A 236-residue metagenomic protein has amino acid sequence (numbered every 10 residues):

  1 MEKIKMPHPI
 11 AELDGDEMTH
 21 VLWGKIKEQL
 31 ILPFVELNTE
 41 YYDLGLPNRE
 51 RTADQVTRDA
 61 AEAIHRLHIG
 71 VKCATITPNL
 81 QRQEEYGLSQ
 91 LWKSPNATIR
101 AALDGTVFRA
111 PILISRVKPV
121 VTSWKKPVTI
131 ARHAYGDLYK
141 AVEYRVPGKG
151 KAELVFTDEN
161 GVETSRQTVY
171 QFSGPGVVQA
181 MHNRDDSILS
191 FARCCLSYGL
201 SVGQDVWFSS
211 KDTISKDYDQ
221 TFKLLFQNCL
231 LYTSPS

Functional and structural regions predicted by a protein language model:
I4, M18, L22, E28-A53 (+1 more regions): N-terminal alpha-helical transmembrane segments of multi-pass membrane transport and channel/translocase proteins
K5, V146-A180: Gly-rich Lys/Arg/Thr-decorated short loops/hinges at beta-loop-alpha junctions or inter-strand turns that position
P7-D16, K72-A74, V177-H182, D205-I214: Short glycine-rich or small-residue beta-strand-to-loop segments that form or flank ligand, phosphate, metal/Fe-S
E28-L32, E36, R66-I69, A101-F108 (+4 more regions): Generic secondary-structure signature for well-ordered alpha-helical cores
R49-V155: N-terminal glycine-rich phosphate/adenylate-binding segment common to multiple enzyme folds
E85-Y86, A131, A141-V142, E153-L154 (+2 more regions): Flexible, glycine/proline-enriched loop segments at strand-loop-helix junctions that form or flank small-ligand binding
H182-L231: Active-site pocket-lining segments that scaffold enzyme catalytic pockets across diverse folds
Y232-S236: Conserved small/polar residues in nucleotide/adenosyl-binding loops
